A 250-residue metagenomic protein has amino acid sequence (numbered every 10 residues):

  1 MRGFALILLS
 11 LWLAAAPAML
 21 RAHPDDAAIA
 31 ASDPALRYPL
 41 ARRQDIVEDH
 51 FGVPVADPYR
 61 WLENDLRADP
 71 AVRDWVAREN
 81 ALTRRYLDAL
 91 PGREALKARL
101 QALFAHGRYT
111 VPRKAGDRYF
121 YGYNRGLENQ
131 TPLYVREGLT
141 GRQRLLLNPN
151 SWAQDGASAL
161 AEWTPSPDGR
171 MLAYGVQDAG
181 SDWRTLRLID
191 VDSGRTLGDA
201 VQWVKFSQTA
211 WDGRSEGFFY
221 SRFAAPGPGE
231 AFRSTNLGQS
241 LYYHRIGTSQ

Functional and structural regions predicted by a protein language model:
M1-F4: Positively charged n-region of N-terminal signal peptides that target proteins for export
I7, W12, L20-Q250: Beta-propeller folds
